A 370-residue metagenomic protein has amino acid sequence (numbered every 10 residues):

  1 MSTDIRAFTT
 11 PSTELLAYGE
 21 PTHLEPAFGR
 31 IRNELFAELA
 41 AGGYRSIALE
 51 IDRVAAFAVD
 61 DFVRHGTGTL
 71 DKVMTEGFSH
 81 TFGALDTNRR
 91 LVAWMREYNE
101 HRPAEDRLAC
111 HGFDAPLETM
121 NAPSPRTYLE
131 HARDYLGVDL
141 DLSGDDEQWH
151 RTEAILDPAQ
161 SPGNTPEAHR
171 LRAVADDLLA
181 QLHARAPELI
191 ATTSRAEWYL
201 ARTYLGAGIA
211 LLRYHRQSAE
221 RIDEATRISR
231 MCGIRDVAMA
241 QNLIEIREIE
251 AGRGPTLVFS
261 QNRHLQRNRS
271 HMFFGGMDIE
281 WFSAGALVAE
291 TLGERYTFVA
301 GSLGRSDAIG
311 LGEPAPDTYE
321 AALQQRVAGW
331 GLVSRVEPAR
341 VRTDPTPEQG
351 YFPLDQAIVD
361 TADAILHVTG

Functional and structural regions predicted by a protein language model:
M1-G370: Structured catalytic-domain cores with a bias toward divalent-metal coordination
